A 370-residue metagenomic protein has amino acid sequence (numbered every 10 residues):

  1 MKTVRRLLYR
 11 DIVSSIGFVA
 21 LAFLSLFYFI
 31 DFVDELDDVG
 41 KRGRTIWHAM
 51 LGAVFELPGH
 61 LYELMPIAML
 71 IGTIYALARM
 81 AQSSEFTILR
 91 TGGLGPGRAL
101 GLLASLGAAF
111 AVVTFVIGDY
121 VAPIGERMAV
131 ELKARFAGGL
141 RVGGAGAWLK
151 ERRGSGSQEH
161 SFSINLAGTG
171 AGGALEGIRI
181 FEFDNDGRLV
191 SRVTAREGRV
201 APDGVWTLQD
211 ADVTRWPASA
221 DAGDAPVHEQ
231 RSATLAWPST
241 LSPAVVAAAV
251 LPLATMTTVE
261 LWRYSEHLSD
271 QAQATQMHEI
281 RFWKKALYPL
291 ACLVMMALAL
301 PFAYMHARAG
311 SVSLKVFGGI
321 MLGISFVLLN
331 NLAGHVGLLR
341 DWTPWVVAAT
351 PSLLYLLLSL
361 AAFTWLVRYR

Functional and structural regions predicted by a protein language model:
M1-G59, F181: Hydrophobic alpha-helical transmembrane segments
L7, D11-S15, R98-A111: Start (N-cap) of specific transmembrane helices in multi-pass transporter permeases
G40, Q273-W365: Transmembrane alpha-helical segments that form the functional core of multipass membrane systems
W47, G107-G223: Non-transmembrane, extracytosolic/lumenal segments of membrane-associated proteins
L57-L77: Long, hydrophobic alpha-helical segments
T73-T87, G92: Transmembrane helix boundary and interhelical loop/hinge segments in multi-pass membrane proteins
R90-G95, R340: Short helix-to-coil transition segments within interhelical loops that connect adjacent transmembrane helices
A244-D270: Extended, hydrophilic extramembrane loops/domains of integral membrane proteins
